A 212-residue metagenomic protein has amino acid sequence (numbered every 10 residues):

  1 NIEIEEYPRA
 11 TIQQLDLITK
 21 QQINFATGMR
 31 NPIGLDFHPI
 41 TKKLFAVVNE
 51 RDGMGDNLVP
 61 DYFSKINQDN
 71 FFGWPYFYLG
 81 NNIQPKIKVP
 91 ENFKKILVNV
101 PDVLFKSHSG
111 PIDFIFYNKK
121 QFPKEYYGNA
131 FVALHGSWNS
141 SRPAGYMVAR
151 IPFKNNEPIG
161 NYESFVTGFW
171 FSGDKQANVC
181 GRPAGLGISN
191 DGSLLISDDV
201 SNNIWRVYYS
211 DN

Functional and structural regions predicted by a protein language model:
N1-E3, Y7-I23, R30-N31, D36-G181 (+2 more regions): Beta-propeller domain segments
T27-R30, D199: Short beta->alpha linker loops
G187-N212: Blade-level signature of beta-propeller repeat domains, shared across WD40, Kelch, NHL, RCC1 and BNR/Asp-box propellers
